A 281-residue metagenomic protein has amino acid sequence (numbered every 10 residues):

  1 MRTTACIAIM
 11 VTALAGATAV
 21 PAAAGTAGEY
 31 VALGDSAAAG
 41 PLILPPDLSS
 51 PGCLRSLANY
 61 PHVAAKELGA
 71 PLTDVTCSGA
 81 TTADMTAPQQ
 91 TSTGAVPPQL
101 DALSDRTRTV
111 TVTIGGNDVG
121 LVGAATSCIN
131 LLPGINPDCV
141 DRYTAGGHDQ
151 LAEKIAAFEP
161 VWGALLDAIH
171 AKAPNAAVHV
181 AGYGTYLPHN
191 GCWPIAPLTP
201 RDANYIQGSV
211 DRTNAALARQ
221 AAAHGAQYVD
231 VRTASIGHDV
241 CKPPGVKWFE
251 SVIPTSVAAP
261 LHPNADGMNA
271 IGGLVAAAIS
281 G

Functional and structural regions predicted by a protein language model:
M1-A24: Secretory targeting and sorting signals
A19-V31, G94-T111, W162-A177, A276-S280: Short amphipathic alpha-helices and their capping/turn segments at secondary-structure boundaries
G25-G79, L100-D101, I129-G134: Serine-esterase "nucleophile elbow" of acetyl-processing enzymes
E29-G34, A38, L72-T76, R108-T113 (+3 more regions): Structural recognition of the beta-strand scaffold that forms the well-ordered cores of secreted hydrolase catalytic
P41, T93-E153: Oxyanion-hole/transition-state-stabilizing segment in secreted/luminal serine hydrolases and related acyltransferases
A80-P97, C241-T255: Charged, often glycine-rich, active-site loop that binds/positions anionic groups
T109-V112, G134-H170, H179, Y183-Y228: Conserved N-terminal glycine/acidic-rich loop preference
Y183-G281: Catalytic His-Asp segment of secreted/periplasmic serine-dependent ester chemistry enzymes
